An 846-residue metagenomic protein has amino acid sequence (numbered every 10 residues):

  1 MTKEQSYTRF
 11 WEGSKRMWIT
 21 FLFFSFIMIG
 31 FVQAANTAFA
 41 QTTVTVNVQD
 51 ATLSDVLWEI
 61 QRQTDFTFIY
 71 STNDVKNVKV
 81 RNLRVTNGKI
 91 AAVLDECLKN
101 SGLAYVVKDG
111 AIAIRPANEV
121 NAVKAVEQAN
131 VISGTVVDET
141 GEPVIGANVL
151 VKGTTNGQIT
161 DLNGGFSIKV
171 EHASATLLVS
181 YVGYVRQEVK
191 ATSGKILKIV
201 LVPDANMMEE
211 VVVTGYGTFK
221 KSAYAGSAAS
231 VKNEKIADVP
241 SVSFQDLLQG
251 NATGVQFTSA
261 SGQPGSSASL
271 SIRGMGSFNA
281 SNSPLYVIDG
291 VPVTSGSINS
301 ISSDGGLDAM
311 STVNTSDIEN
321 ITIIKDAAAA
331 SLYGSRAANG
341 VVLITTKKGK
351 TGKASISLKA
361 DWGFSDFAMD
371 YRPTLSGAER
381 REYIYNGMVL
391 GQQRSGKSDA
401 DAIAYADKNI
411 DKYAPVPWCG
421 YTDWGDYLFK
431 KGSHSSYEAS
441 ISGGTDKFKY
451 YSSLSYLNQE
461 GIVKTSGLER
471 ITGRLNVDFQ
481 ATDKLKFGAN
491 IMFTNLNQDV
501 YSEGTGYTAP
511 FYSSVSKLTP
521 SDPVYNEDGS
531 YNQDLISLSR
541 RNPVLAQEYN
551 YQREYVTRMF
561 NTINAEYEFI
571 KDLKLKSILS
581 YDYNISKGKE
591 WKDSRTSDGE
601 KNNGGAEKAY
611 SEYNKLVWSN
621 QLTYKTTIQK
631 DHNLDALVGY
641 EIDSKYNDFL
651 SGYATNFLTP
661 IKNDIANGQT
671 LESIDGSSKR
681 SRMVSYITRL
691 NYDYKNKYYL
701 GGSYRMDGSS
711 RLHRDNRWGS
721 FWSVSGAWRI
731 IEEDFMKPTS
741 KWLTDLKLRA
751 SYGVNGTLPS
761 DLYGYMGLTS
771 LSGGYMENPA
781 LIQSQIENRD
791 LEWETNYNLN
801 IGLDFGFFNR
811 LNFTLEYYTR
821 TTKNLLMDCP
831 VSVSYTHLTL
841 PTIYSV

Functional and structural regions predicted by a protein language model:
M1-R474, F479-A481, K486-G488, F560 (+1 more regions): Short, small/polar-rich motifs associated with maturation and membrane association, primarily at protein termini
I60, C97, G726-M736: Metallo-beta-lactamase
S193, T482, I570, T627-Q629 (+1 more regions): Residue-level recognition of beta-strand termini and adjacent short loop/turns
N282-S283, I288, T351-Y421, K431 (+7 more regions): Surface-exposed loop/interface segments of Gram-negative outer-membrane beta-barrel transport/assembly proteins
T346, L358, A439-G443, G473-F479 (+8 more regions): Residues on the lipid-exposed face of transmembrane beta-strands in outer-membrane beta-barrel proteins
L454-E460, L700-S709: Transmembrane beta-strand segments that form the barrel wall of outer-membrane beta-barrel proteins
H837-V846: Single conserved hydrophobic/aromatic residue that forms the stacking wall/gate of nucleotide- or nucleobase-binding
